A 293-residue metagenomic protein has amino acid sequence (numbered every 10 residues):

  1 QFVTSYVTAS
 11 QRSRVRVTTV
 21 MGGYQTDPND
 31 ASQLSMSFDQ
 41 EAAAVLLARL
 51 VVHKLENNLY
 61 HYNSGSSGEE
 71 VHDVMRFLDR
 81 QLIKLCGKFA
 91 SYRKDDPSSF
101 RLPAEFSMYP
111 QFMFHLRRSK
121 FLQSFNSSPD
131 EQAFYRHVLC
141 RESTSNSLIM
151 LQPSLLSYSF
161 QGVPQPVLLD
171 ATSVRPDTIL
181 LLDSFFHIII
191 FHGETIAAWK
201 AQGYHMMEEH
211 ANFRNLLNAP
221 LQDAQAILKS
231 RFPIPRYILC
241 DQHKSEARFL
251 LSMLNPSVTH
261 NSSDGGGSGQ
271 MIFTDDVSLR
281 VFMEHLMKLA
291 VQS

Functional and structural regions predicted by a protein language model:
Q1-S293: Extended acidic, low-complexity intrinsically disordered regions
